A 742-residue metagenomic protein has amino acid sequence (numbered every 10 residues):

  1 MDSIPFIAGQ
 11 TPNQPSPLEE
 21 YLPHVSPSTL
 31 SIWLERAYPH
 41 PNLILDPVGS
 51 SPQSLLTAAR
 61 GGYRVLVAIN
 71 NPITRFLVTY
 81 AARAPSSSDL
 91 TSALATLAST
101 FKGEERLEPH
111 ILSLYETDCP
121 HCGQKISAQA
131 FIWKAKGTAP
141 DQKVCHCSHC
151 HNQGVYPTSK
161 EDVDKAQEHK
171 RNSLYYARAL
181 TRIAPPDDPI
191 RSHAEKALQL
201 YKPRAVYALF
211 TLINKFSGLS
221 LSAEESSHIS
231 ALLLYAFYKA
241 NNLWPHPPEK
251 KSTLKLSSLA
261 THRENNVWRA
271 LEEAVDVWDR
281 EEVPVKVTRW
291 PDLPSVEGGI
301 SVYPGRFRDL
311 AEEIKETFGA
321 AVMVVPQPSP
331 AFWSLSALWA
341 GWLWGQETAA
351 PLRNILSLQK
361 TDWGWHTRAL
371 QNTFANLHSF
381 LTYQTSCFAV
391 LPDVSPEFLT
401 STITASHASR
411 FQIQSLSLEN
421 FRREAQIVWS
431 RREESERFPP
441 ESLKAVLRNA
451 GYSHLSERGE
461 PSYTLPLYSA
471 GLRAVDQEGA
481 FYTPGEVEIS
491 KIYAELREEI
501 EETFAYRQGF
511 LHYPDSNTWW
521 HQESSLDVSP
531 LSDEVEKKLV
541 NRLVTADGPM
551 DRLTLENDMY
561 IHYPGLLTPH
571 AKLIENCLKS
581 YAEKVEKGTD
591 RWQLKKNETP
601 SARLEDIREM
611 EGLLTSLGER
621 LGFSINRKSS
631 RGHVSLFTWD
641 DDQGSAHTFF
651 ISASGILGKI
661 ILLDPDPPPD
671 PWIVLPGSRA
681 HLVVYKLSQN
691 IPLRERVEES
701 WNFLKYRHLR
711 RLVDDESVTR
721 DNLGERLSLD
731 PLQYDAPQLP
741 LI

Functional and structural regions predicted by a protein language model:
M1-G319, P326-Q359, S401, A425-Q426 (+1 more regions): Nucleic-acid modification enzymes, centered on SAM-dependent nucleic-acid methyltransferases
I32-P39, Q371-T382, G658-D670: Short, basic/hydrophobic alpha-helical segments
V65, C387, P671-W672: Hydrophobic anchor at the start of a short beta-strand that flanks the dinucleotide cofactor-binding loop
P109-H121, I355-L416: Conserved Class I SAM-dependent methyltransferase catalytic core
Q129-W133, R410-F421: Conserved S-adenosyl-L-methionine
P304-F307, V325, A389-D393, S417-L418 (+2 more regions): Active-site proximal loops enriched in glycine and acidic residues that flank catalytic Cys/His/Asp and coordinate
A321-Q327, H366, N376: Active-site segment flanking the S-adenosylmethionine/decSAM binding pocket in AdoMet-dependent transferases
Q414-I742: C-terminal non-catalytic scaffold/interaction domains in large multidomain proteins
